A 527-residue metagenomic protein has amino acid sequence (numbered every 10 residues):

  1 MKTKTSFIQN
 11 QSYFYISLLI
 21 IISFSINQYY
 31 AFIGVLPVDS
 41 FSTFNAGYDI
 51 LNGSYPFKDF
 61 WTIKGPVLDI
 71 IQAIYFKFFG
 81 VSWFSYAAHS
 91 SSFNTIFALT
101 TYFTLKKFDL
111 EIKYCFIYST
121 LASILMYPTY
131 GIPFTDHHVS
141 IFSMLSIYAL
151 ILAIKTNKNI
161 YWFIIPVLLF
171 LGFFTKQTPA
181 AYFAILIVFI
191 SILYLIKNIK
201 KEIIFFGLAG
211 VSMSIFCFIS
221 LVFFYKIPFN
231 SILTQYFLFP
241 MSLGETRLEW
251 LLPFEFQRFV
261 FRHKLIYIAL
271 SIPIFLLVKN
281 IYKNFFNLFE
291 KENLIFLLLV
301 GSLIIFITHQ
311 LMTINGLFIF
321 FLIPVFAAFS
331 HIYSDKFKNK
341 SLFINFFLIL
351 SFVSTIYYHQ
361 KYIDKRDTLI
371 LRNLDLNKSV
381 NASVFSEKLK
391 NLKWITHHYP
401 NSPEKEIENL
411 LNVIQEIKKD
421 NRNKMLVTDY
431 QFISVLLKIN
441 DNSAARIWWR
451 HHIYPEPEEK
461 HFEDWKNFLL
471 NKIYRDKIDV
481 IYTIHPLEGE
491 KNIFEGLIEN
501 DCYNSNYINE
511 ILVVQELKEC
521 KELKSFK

Functional and structural regions predicted by a protein language model:
A31-A46, P56-I71, V81-F84, Y225 (+1 more regions): Extracytoplasmic catalytic/substrate-binding loops of multi-pass membrane glycan-assembly enzymes
I96, T101-I124: Transmembrane-helix signature of polytopic, membrane-embedded enzymes that assemble or transfer cell-envelope glycans
F103, V139-T156, Y161-L169, I190-I192 (+1 more regions): Specific aromatic-rich, kink-prone transmembrane helix
K106-D109, S146-F163, F275-F289, S334: Membrane-interface transmembrane helices that cradle and orient dolichyl/undecaprenyl
T129-V139: Short acidic/glycine- and proline-prone juxtamembrane loop motifs at membrane-interface regions of multi-pass membrane
A149-L171, K200-L208, E292-V300: Short hydrophobic alpha-helices at membrane interfaces in multi-pass membrane enzymes
Y161-P179, F183-V188, V300-L311: Membrane-interface alpha helices of multi-pass inner-membrane proteins
T178-P179, K226, F352-K521: Extracytoplasmic
